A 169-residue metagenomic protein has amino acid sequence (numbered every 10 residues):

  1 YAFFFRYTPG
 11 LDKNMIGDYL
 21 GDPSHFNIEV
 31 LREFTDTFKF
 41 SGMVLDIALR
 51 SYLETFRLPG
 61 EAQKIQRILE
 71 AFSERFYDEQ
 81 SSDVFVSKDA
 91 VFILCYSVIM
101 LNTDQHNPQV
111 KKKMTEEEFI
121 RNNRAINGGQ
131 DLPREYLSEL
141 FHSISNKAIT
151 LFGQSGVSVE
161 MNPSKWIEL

Functional and structural regions predicted by a protein language model:
Y1-R75, D83, F92-L94, L101-L169: Catalytic and GAP-homology cores of small GTPase regulators
Q80-S87: Eukaryotic intrinsically disordered and solvent-exposed regulatory patches
